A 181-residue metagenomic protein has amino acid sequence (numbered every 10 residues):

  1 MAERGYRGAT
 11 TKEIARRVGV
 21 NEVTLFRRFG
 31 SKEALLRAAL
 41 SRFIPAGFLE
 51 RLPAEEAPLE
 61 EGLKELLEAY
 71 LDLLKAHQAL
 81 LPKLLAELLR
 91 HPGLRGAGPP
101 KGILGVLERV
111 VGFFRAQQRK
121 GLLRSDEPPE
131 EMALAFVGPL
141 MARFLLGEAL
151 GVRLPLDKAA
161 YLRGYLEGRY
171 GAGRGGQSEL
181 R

Functional and structural regions predicted by a protein language model:
E3-A34, A38-A39: Helix-turn-helix
K32, A39, F43, L66 (+4 more regions): Hydrophobic/aromatic residues within well-ordered alpha-helical segments
A34, E65, K83, G105 (+3 more regions): Amphipathic alpha-helical interaction segments
R37-L66, K75: Amphipathic alpha-helical linker/stalk segments
L40, L74-G96, L145-L146: Amphipathic alpha-helical segments used for helix-helix packing
E68-K75, K83-R90, G164-G173: Helix-loop "lid/cap" segments that line or gate small-molecule binding pockets
D72-A76, G93-K120, E130-L134: Amphipathic alpha-helical packing segments from all-alpha helical-bundle domains
G96, Q118-Y165, Q177-R181: Hydrophobic/aromatic-rich alpha-helical bundle segments in the mid-to-C-terminal region
